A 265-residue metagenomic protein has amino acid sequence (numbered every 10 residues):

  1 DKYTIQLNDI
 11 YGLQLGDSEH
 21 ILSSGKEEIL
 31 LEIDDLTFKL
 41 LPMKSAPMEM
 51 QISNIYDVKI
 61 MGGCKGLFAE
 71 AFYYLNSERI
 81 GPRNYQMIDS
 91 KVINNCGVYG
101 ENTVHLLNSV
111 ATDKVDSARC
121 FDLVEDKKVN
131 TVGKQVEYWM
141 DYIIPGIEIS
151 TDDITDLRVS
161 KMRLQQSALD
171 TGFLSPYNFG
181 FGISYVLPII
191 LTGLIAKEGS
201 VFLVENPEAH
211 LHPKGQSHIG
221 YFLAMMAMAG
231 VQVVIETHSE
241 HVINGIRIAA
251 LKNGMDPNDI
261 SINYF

Functional and structural regions predicted by a protein language model:
D1-Q6, G146-E148, D152-F265: Switch/communication elements of ASCE P-loop NTPase nucleotide-binding domains
K2-P188, T192, K197-E198: Phosphate-coordinating catalytic segments in nucleotide- and nucleic-acid-processing enzymes
